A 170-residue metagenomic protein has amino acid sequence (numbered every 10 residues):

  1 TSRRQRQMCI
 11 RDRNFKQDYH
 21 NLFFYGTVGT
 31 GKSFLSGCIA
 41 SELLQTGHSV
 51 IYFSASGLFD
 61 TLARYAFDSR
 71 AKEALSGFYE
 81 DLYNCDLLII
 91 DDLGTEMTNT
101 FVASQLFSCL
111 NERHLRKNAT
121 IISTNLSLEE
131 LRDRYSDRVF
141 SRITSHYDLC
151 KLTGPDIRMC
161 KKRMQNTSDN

Functional and structural regions predicted by a protein language model:
T1-I10: Single conserved hydrophobic/aromatic residue that forms the stacking wall/gate of nucleotide- or nucleobase-binding
D12-Y19: Phosphate-binding P-loop
Y19-L35: Walker A/P-loop nucleotide-binding motif
F34-T46: P-loop NTPase Walker A phosphate-binding motif
L44, H48-Y83: Short glycine-rich substrate-engagement loop in P-loop NTPases that contacts/grips substrate
H48-S49, N84-L87, R116-I122: Loop/turn-to-beta-strand initiation segments
L58-T61, Y65, L93-N170: Replace "adjacent to P-loop NTPase cores in ATP/GTP-dependent enzymes" with "adjacent to NTP-binding cores
F78-T100: Conserved P-loop NTPase "ATPase switch" module shared by AAA+ and STAND
